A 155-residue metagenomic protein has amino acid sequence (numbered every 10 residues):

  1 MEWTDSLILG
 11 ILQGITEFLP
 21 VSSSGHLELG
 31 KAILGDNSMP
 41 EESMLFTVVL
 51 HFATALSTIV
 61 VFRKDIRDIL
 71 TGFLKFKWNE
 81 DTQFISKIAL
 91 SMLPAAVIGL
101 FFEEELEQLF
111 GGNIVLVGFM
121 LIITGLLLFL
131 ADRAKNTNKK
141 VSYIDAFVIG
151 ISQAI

Functional and structural regions predicted by a protein language model:
M1-I155: Multi-pass membrane proteins that catalyze or facilitate reactions on polyprenyl-/lipid-phosphate substrates and their
